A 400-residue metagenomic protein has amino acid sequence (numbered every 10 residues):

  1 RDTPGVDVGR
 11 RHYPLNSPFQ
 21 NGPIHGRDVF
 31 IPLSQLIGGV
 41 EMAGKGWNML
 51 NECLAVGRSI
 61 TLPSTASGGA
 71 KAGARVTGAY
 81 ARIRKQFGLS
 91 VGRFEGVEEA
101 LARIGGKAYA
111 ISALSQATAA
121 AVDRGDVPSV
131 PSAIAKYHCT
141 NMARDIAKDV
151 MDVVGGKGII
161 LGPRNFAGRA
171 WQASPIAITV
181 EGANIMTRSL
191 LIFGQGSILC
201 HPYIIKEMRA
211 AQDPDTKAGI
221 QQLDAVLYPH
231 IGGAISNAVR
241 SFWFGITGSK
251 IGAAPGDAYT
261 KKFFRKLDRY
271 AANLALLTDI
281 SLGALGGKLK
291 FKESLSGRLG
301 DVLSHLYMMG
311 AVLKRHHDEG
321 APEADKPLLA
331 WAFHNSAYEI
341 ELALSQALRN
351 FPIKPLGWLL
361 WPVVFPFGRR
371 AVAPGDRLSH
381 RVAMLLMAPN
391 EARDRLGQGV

Functional and structural regions predicted by a protein language model:
R1-S64, E181-R188, I192-I280: FAD-binding core of flavoproteins
M42-T61, A74-G106, Q116-A133, K157-G162 (+3 more regions): Glycine-rich cofactor-pocket loops
P63-A66, A70, V97-A100, I104-K107 (+6 more regions): Amphipathic alpha-helix face/heptad-repeat signature
A66, A70, N141, D149-I160 (+1 more regions): Conserved phosphate/anionic-ligand binding catalytic regions in large, soluble enzymes, centered on
G73-T77, K107-A117, M142, I146 (+3 more regions): Amphipathic, well-ordered alpha-helical segments in soluble domains
D126-G158, P327, F333-I340: Charged, glycine-rich active-site and insertion segments that engage polyanionic ligands
A147-W171, A347-L360: A glycine-biased, small/acidic residue-tolerant capping/turn segment at secondary-structure junctions
D224-V400: C-terminal amphipathic alpha-helical interaction region
